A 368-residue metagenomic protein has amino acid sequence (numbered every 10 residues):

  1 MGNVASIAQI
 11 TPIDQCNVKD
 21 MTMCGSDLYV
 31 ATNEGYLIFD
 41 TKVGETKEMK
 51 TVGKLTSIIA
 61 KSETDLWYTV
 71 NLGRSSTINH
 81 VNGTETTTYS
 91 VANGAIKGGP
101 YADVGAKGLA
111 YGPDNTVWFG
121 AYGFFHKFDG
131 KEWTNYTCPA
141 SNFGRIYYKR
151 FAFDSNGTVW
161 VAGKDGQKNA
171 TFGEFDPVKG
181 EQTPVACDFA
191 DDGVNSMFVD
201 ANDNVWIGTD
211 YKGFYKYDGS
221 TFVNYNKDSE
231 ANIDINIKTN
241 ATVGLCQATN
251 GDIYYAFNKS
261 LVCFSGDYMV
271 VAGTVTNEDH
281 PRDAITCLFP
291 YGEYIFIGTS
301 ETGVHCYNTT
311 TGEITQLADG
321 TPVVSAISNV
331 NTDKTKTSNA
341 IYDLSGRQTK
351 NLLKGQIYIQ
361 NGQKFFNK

Functional and structural regions predicted by a protein language model:
M1-Q9: Sec-dependent, cleavable N-terminal signal peptides
Q9-C24, E48-E63, S90-P113, T137-N156 (+5 more regions): Short coil-to-beta transitions that initiate beta-strands within beta-rich domains
D27-V30, L66-Y68, T116-W118, T158-V161 (+3 more regions): Conserved beta-propeller blade signature
N33-L37, L72-T77, Y122-H126, D165-T171 (+4 more regions): Loop/turn residues immediately N-terminal
D40-G44, V81-E85, F128-E132, F175-G180 (+3 more regions): Short loop/turn segments that connect beta-strands within beta-propeller blades
K42-V43, E63, D114, N156 (+10 more regions): Residue-level recognition of short loop/turn positions
T310-R347: Residue-level detector of functionally pivotal "anchor" positions at catalytic/ligand-binding pockets or at interdomain
I359-K368: C-terminal tail/sorting-segment detector
